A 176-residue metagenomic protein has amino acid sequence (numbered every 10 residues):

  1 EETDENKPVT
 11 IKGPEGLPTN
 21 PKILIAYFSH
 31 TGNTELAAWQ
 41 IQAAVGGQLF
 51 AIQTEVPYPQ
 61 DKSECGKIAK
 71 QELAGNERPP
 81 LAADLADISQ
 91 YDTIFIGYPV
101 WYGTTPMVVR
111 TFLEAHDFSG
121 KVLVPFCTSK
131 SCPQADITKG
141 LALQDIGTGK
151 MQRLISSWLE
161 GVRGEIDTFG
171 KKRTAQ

Functional and structural regions predicted by a protein language model:
E1-L24, F28-T54, K67-Q176: FMN-binding flavodoxin-like domain, especially the glycine-rich phosphate-binding loop
P59-K67: Hydrolase active-site cap/lid region
